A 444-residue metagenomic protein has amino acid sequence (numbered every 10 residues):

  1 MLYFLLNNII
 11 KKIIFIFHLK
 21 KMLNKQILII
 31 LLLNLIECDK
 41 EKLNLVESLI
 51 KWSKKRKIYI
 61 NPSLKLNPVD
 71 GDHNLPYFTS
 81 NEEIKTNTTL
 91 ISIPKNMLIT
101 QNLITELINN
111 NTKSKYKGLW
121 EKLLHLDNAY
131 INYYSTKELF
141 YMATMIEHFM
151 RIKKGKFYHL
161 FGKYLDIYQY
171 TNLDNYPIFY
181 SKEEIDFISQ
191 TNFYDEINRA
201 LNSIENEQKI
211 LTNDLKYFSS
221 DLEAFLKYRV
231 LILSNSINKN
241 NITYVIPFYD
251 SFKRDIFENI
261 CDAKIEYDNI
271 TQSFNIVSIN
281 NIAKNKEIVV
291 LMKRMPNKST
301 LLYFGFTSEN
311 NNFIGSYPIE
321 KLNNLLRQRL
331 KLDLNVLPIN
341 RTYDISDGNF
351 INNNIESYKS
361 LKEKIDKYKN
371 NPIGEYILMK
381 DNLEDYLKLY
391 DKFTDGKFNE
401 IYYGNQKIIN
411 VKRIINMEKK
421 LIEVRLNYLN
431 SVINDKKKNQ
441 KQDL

Functional and structural regions predicted by a protein language model:
F4-L5, L19: Short hydrophobic targeting helices and cationic amphipathic motifs that mediate membrane/organellar targeting
N7-N8, K436: Short linear, low-complexity motifs centered on an aromatic residue
N24-E37: Cleavable N-terminal signal peptides of Sec/SRP-targeted secreted and luminal proteins
D39-M97, Q101-E106, H148-N439: Long, positively charged leader/targeting segments at protein N-termini
I99-M150: Eukaryotic helix-linker segments that join adjacent hydrophobic helices
K441-D443: Short acidic, low-complexity intrinsically disordered linear motifs used for protein-protein interactions
